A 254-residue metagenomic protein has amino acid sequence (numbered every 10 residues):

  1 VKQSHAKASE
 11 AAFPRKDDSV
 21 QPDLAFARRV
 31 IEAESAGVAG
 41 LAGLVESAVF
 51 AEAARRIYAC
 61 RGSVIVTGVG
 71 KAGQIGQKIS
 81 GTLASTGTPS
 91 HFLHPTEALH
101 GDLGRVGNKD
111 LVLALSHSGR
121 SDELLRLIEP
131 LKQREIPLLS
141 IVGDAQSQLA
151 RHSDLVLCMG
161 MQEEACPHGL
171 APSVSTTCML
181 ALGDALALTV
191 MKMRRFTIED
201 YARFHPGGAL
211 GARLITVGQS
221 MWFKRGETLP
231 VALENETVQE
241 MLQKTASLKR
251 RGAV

Functional and structural regions predicted by a protein language model:
K2-S4, F13-I31, V69-Q77, L210-A212: Short, compositionally biased "basic patch" segments
R15-K16, V20-A59: An N-terminal, well-structured beta->alpha segment
V38, A42-E46, A114-R120, A232-N235: Short, glycine-rich nucleotide/cofactor-binding loops
L44, A212-L248: Bateman/CBS regulatory modules and CBS-like beta-alpha motifs in cytosolic regions of diverse proteins
V49-A53, A98-D102, E240-M241: Short acidic active-site motifs
Y58, G62-M191: Glycine-rich phosphate-binding loops that contact phosphosugars or nucleotide phosphates
R151, A165, K192-F223: Internal, active-site/partner-interface "lid" segment
R251-V254: Non-catalytic interaction/regulatory modules that flank or connect domains
